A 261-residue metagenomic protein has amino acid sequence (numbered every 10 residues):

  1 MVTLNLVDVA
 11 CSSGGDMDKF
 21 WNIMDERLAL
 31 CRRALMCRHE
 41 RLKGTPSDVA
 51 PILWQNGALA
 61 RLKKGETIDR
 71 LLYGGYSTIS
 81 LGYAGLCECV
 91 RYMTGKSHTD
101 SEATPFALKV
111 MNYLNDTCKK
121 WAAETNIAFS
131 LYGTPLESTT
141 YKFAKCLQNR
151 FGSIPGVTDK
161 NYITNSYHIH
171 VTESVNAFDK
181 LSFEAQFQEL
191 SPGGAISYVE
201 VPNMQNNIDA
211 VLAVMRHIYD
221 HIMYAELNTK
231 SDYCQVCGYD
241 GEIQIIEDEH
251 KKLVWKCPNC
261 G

Functional and structural regions predicted by a protein language model:
M1-G261: Long, C-terminal-biased catalytic regions of enzyme "large/alpha" subunits
